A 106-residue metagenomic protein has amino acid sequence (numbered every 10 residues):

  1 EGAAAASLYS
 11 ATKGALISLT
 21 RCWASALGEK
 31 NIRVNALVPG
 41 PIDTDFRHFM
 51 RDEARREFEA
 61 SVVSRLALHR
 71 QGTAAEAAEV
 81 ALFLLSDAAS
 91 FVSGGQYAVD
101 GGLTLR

Functional and structural regions predicted by a protein language model:
E1, L82, S93-R106: Short C-terminal tail/terminal secondary-structure segment of NAD(P)H-dependent dehydrogenase/reductase domains
E1-A6, A11, G28-E29: Active-site "substrate specificity/gating" loop of NAD(P)-dependent dehydrogenases, especially the short-chain
T12, T20: Active-site helix of classical SDR
S25-E29, S90: Alpha-helical segment proximal to the catalytic Tyr-Lys
E29, P41-R65: A glycine/serine/threonine-rich, flexible loop-to-helix segment that serves as the NAD(P) cofactor-binding "lid"
R33-P39, D43, L85, A98-D100: Conserved SDR Rossmann-fold cofactor-binding beta-strand/turn motif
L66-A77: A conserved structural motif in NAD(P)-dependent oxidoreductases
A78-A89: Alpha-helical substrate-binding/gating segment
